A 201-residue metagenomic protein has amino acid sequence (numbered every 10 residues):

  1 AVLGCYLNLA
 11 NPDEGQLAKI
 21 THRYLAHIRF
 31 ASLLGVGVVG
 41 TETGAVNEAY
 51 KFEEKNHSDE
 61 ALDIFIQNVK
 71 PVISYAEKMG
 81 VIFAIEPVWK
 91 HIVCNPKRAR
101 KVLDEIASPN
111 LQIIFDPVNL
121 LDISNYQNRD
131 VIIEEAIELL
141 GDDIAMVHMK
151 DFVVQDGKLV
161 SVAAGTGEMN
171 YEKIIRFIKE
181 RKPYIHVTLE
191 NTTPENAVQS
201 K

Functional and structural regions predicted by a protein language model:
A1-L3, V39, V147, V187: Hydrophobic residues within beta-strands of alpha/beta enzymes
L3, I66-E168: Acidic/histidine-rich catalytic cores of soluble enzymes
L9-I113: Active-site acidic/histidine proton-transfer and metal-coordination neighborhood in alpha/beta enzyme cores
P12-A18, K51-E54, S124-N128, V160-A163 (+1 more regions): Short, solvent-exposed loop/turn segments at secondary-structure boundaries
A31, V36, I144, P183-Y184: A structural motif
T43, D151, N191: Short secondary-structure boundary segments
G167, E172-I174, K179-R181, I185-L189: H/E-rich (His + Asp/Glu) clusters that bind or coordinate divalent metals
T188-Q199: A short, acidic, flexible beta-alpha connecting loop/helix-capping segment that sits on the rim of active
